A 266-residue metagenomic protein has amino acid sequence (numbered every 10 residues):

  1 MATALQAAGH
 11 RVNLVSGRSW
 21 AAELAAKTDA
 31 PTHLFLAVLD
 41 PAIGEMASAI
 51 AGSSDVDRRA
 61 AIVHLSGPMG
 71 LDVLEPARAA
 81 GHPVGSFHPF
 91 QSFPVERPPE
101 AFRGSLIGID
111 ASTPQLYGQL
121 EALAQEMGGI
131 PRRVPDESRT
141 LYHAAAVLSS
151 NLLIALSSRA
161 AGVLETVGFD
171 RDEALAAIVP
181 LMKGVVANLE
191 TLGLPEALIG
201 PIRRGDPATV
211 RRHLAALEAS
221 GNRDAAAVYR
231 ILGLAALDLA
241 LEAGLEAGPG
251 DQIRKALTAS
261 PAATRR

Functional and structural regions predicted by a protein language model:
M1-A25: NAD(P)-binding Rossmann-fold cofactor-contacting core
T3, G44-S48, G118, R211: Alpha-helical elements of the RecA-like P-loop NTPase motor core of helicases
T3-A8, G81-P83, P98-T191, G221: Internal alpha-helical scaffold of NAD(P)-dependent oxidoreductase catalytic cores
L5, G9, I50-S54, L217: Active-site catalytic pocket residues across diverse enzymes, especially alpha/beta-hydrolases
H10, H64, H88, H143 (+1 more regions): Histidine-centered active-site/metal-ligand motif
G17-P98: Rossmann-like NAD(P)(H) cofactor-binding subdomain of soluble oxidoreductases
A187-P249: Interdomain hinge/lid region at the active-site interface of Rossmann-like NAD(P)-dependent oxidoreductases
L245-R266: Short, basic/aromatic-enriched C-terminal tail that caps enzymatic domains
